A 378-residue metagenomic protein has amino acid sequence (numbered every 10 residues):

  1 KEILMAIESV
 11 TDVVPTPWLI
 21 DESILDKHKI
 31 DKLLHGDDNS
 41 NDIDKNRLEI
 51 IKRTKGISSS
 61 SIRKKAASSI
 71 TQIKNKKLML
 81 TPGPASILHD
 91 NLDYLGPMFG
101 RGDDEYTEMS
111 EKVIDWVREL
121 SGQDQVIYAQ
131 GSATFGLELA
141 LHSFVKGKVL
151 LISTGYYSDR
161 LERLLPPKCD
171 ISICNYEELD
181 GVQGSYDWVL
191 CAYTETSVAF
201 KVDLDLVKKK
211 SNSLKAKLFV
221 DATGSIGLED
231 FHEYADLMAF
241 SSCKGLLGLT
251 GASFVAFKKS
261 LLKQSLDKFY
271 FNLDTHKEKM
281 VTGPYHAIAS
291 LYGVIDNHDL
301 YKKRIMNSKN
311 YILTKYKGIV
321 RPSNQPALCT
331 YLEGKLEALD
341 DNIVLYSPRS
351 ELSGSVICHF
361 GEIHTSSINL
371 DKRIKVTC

Functional and structural regions predicted by a protein language model:
K1-Q72: Nucleotidyltransferase catalytic core that binds NTPs
S86, C243-T314: Active-site C-terminal subdomain of aminotransferase-like
D93-L139, S143, L164, I305-Y316: Conserved N-terminal alpha-helix of the aminotransferase class I/II PLP-enzyme fold
F135, S143-D187: PLP-dependent aminotransferase-like
E177-A222, I226: Active-site phosphate-binding strand-loop segment of PLP-dependent enzymes
H232-C243: Conserved active-site segment immediately N-terminal to the catalytic lysine that forms the internal aldimine
G318-I343, S347: Conserved PLP-binding catalytic core of the aspartate aminotransferase-like
N342-C378: Conserved PLP-binding active-site segment of the aspartate aminotransferase-like
